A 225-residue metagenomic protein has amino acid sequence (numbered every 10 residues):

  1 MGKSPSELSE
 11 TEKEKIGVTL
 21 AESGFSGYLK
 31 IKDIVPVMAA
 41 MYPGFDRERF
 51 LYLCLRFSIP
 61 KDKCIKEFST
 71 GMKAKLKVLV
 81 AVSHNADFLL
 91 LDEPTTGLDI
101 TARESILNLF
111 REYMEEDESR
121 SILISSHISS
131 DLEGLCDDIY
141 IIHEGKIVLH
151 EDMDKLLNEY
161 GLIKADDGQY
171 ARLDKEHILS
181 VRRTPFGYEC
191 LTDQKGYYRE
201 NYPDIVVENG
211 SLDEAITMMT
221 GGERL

Functional and structural regions predicted by a protein language model:
M1, L8, A81, H150 (+4 more regions): Residues that scaffold the ATP/ADP-binding catalytic core of kinase and kinase-like folds
M1-L123, H127-S130, G134-D137, H143: ABC transporter nucleotide-binding domains
K30, D152, E208-S211: Short loop/turn segments at beta->alpha junctions
K32, S129, Y170, L212-D213: Alpha-helix N-cap/helix-start and coil->helix boundary motif
L89-P94, Q169-L173, G196-E200, E214: Short, surface-exposed beta-strand/loop "edge" segments at domain boundaries and coil↔beta transitions
S105-L123, H127-T192: ABC transporter nucleotide-binding domain
I178-L225: C-terminal coupling/interaction segments
